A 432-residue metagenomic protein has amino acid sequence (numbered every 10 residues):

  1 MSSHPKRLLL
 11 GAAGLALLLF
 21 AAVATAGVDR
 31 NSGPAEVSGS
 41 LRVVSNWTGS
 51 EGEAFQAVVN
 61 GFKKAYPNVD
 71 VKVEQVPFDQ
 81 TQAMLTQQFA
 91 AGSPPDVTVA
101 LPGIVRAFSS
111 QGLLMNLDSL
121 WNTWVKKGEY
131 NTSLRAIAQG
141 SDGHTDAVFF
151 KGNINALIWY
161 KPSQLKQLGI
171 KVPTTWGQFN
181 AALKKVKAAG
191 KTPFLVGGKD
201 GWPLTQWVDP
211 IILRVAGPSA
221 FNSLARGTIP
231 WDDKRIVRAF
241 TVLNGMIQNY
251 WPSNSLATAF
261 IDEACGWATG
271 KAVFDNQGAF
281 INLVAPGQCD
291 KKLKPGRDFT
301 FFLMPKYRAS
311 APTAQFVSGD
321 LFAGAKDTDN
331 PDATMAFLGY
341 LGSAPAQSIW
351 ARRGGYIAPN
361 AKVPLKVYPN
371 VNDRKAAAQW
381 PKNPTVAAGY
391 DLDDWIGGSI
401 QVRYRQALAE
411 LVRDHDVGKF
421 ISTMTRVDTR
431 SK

Functional and structural regions predicted by a protein language model:
N46, Q206, T241-N330: Extracytoplasmic/periplasmic substrate-binding proteins
A57, G61-Y130, S163-T174, K271-F274 (+3 more regions): Extracytoplasmic "Venus flytrap"/periplasmic binding protein-like
P95-D96, K126-S163, T192-L195, S310-A314 (+1 more regions): A structural signal for short loop-to-beta-strand junctions that line the ligand-binding cleft of periplasmic/secreted
P102-A156, N180, W207, T300-F302: Hinge/lid segment of periplasmic solute-binding proteins
S119, L283, G287-D290, D320-G398: Mature extracytoplasmic/periplasmic domains
D142-F150, A156, N180-T228, A272: Extracytoplasmic/periplasmic solute-binding protein
F149, L224-A225, F316, Y356-V363 (+1 more regions): C-terminal capping/gating helix-and-loop segments adjacent to ligand/active sites or protein-protein/ligand interfaces
L183-K185, A225-A257: Glycine-centered hinge/linker elements that transmit conformational signals in sensory and ligand-binding systems
